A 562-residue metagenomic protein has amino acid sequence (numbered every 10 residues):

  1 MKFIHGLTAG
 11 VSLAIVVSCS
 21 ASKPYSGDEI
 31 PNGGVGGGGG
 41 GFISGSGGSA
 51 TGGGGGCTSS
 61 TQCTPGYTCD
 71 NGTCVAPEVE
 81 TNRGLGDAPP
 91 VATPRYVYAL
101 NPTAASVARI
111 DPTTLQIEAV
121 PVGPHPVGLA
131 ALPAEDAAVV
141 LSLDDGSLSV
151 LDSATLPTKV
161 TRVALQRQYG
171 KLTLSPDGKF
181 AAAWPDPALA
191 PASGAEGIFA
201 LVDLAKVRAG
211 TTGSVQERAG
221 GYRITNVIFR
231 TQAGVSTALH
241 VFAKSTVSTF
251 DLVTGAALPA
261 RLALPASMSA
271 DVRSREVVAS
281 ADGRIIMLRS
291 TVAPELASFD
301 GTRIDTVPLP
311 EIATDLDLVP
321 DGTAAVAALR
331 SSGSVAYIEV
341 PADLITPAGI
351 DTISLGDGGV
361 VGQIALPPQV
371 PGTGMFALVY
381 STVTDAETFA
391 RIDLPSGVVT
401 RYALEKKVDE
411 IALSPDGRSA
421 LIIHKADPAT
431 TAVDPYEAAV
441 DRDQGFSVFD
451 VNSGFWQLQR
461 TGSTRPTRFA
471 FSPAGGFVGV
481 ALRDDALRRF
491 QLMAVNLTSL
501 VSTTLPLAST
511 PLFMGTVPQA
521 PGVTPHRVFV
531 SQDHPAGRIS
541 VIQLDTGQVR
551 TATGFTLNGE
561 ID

Functional and structural regions predicted by a protein language model:
I15-E78, D87-P89: Ser/Thr-rich, Pro/Gly/Ala-heavy low-complexity intrinsically disordered linkers and tails of secreted extracellular
T73-V120, L129, A138: An edge-strand/N-cap motif at the start of beta-rich repeat modules
T81-P89, P124-P133, R167-P176, A219-T231 (+7 more regions): Repeated scaffold domains used in trafficking and secretory/extracellular systems, primarily beta-propellers
P94-R95, E135-D136, D177-K179, G234-T237 (+6 more regions): Short coil/turn segments that connect the beta-strands within blades of beta-propeller domains
A99, V140, A183, H240-V241 (+6 more regions): Residue position within the beta-strands of beta-propeller blades
A104-A105, D145-S147, P187-A192, K244-T246 (+6 more regions): Short glycine/acidic-enriched loop and turn motifs that connect beta-strands
L115-P121, P157-V163, R208-A219, A256-M268 (+6 more regions): A short beta-strand motif characteristic of beta-propeller blades
T516, V523, R527-D562: Blade-level signature of beta-propeller repeat domains, shared across WD40, Kelch, NHL, RCC1 and BNR/Asp-box propellers
